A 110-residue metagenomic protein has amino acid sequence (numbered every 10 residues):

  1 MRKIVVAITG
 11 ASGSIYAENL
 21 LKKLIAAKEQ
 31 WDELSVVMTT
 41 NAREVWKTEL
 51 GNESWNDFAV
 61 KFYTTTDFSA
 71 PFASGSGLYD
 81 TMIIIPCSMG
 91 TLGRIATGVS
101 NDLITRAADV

Functional and structural regions predicted by a protein language model:
M1-V110: A cross-family phosphate/adenosyl-ligand binding-site feature
